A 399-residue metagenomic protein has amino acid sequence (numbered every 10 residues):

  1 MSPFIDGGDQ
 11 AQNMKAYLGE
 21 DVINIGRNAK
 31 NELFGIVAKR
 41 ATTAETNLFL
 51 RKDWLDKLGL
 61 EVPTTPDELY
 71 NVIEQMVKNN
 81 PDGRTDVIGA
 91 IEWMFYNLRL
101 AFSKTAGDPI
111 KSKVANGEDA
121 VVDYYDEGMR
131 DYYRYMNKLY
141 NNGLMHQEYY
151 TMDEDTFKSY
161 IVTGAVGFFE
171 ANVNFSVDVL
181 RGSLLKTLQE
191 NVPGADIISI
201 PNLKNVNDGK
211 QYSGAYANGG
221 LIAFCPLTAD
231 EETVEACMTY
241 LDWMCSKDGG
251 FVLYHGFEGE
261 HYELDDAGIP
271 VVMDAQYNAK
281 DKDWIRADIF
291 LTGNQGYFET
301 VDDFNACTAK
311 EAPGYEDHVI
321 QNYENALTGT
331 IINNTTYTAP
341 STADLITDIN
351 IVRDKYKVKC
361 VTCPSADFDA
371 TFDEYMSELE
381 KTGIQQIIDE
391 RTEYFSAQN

Functional and structural regions predicted by a protein language model:
M1-I25, D53-T64, E68, K78-D82 (+4 more regions): Extracytoplasmic "Venus flytrap"/periplasmic binding protein-like
M1-N47, N97-N137, T187-Y216: Hinge/lid segment of periplasmic solute-binding proteins
G35-T43, L58, V62, G89-F95 (+4 more regions): Short beta-strand->loop
L48-K52, A217-E232: A bilobed periplasmic-binding-protein/Venus flytrap-type ligand-binding module shared by bacterial periplasmic
K78-W93, K247, F251-Y254, L379-T392: Bilobed periplasmic-binding protein-like "clamshell/Venus-flytrap" ligand-binding domains
M145-D153: Short beta-strand-to-loop elements that line the ligand-binding cleft of bilobed periplasmic-binding protein-like
T239-T362: Conserved small-residue motifs centered on glycine
K357-N399: Histidine-centered catalytic/metal-binding microenvironments
